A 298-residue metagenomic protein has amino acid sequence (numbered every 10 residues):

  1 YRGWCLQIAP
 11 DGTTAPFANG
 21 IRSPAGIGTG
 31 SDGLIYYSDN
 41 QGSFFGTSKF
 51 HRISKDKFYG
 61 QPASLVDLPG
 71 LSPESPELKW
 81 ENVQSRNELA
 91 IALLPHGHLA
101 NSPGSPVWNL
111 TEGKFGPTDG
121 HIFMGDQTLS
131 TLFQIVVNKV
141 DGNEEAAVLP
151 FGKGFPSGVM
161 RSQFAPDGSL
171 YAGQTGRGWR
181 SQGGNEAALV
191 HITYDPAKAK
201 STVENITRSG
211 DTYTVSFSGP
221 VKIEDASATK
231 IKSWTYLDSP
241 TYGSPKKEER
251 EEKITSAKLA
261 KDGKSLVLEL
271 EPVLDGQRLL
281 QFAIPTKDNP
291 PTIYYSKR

Functional and structural regions predicted by a protein language model:
Y1-K200: Beta-propeller domains with acidic blade repeats across secreted/periplasmic ectodomains and cytosolic WD/CNH propellers
D195-V221: Surface beta-strand/loop "capping" patches
P196-T202, F282-R298: Acidic, Ser/Thr/Gly/Pro-rich low-complexity segments and short DxT(G/T)-type signature motifs
T207-S209, L259-D262: Blade-terminus and WD-like Trp-Asp/Gly-His loop motifs, strongest in beta-propeller folds
V215-S256, K287, P291-Y294: Short, surface-exposed alpha-helix to beta-strand junction/turn motifs within ectodomains of secreted and cell-envelope
K264-L266: Short strand-edge motifs at loop-to-beta-strand transitions and within beta-strands of extracellular beta-rich domains
E271-Q277: Surface-exposed, short loops/turns at beta-strand junctions within beta-sandwich domains
